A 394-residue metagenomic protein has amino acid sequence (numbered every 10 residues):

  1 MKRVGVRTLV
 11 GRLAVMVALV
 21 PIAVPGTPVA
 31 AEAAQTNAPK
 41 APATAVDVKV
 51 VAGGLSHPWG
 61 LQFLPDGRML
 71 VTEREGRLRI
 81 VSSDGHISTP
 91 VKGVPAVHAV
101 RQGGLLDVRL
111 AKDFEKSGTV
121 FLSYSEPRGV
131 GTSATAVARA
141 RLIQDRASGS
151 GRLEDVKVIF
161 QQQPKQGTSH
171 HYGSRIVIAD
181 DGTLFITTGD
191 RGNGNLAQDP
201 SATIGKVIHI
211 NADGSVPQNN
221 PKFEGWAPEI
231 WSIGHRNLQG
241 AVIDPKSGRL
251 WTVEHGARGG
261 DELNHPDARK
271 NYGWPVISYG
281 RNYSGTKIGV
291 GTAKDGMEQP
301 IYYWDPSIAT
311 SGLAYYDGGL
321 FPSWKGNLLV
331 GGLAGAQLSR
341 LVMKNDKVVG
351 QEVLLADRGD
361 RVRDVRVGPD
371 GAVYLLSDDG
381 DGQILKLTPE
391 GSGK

Functional and structural regions predicted by a protein language model:
M1-T8: N-terminal secretory signal peptides that target proteins for export/translocation
G11-G26: Bacterial N-terminal signal peptides
V29-N195, G240-I243, G248-G256, P306-K344 (+1 more regions): Acidic, Gly/Ser/Thr-rich repeat motifs that build Ca2+-stabilized beta-propeller blades
S88-G103, E154-Y172, A212-W231, P275-D305 (+1 more regions): Surface-exposed loop and turn segments in beta-propeller and other repeat-based domains that flank or scaffold
T135-D145, P200-D213, P266-D267: Beta-propeller blade signature
S201-I210, N219-K246, L250: Loop-centered beta-sheet repeat module
H235, E254-G259, S278-R281, G332-G335: Glycine-rich beta-alpha junction loops
H235, V348-P369: Conserved blade-ending motifs and adjacent loop-strand segments that build the rim/top face of beta-propeller domains
